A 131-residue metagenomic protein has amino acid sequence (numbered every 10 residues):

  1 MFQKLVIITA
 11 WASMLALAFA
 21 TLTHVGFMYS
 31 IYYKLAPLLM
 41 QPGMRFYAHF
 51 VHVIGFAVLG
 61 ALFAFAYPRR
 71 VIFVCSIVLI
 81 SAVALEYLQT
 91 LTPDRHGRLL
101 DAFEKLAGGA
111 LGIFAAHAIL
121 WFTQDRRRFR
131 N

Functional and structural regions predicted by a protein language model:
M1-L100, L106, A110-N131: Bulky hydrophobic segments
